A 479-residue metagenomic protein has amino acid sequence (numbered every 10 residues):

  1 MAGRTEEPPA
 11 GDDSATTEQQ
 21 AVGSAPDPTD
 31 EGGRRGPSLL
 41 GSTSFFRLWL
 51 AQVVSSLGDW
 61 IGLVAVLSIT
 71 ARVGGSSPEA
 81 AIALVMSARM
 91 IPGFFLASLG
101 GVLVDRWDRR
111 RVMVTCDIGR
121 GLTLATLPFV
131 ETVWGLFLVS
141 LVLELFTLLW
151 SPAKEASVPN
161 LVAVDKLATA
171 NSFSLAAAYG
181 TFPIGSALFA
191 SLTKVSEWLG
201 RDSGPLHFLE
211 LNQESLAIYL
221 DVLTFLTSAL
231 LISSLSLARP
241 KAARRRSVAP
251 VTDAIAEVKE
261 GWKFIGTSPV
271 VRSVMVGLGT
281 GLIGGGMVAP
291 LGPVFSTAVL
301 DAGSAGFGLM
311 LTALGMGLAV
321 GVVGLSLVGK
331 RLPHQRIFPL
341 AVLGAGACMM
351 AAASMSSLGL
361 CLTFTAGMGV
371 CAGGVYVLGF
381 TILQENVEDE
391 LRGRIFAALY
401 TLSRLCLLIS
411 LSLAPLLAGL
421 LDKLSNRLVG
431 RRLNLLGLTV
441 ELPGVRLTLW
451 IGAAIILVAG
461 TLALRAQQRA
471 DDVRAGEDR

Functional and structural regions predicted by a protein language model:
M1-R479: Alpha-helical transmembrane-bundle signature of multi-pass membrane transport and export proteins
